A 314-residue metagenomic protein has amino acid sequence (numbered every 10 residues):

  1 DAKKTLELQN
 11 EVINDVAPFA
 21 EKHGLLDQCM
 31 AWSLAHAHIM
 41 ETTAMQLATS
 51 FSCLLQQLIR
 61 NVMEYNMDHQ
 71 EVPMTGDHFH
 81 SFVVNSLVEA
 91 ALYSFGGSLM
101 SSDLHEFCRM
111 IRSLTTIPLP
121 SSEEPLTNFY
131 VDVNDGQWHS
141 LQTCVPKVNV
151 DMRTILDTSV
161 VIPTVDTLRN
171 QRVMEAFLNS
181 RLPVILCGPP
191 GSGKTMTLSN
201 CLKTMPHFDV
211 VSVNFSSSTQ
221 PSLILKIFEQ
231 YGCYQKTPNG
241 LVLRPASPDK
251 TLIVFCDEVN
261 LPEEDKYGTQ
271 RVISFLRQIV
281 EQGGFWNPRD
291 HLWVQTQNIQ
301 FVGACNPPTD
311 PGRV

Functional and structural regions predicted by a protein language model:
K3-L252, D290: AAA+ P-loop NTPase catalytic core
I185, Y267-T269, V314: Short glycine/proline-enriched turns and hinge-like loops at secondary-structure junctions
T195, L223, E263-D265, P311-R313: Short helix/loop capping segments that flank catalytic or ligand/cofactor-binding pockets
C201-M205, P308-V314: Short regulatory helix/loop adjacent to the ATP-binding pocket of P-loop NTPases
F228-T237, F255-T309: Conserved catalytic/switch belt of AAA+ P-loop NTPases
